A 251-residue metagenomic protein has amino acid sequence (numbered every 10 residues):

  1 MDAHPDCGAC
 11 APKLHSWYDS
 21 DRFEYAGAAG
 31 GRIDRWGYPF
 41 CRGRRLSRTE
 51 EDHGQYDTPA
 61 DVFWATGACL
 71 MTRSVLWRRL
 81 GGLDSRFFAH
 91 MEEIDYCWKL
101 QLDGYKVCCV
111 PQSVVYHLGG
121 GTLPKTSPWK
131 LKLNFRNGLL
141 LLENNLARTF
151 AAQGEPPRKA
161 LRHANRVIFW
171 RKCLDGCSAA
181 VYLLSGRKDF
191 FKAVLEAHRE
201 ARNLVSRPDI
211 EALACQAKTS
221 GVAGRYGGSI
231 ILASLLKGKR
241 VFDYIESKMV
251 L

Functional and structural regions predicted by a protein language model:
M1-P39: Conserved donor NDP-sugar-binding/catalytic core segment of glycosyltransferases
C10-P12, G37, R73, W77 (+3 more regions): Generic structural signal for small/hydrophobic residues in well-ordered secondary structure, especially within
P12, G31-V62: Short, flexible, basic/aromatic active-site loop/helix in glycosyltransferases
R45-T49, M71-T72, I94, H163 (+4 more regions): Catalytic-site signature of metal-activated, phosphate-bearing donor transferases, centered on the GT-A/GT-A-like
E50, L76-R79, A147-T149: Short helix-loop capping/hinge motifs at secondary-structure junctions, enriched in acidic/polar residues
Q55-V114: A short, conserved alpha-helix in the catalytic core of glycosyltransferases
D103-I210, G221-V222: Active-site-adjacent helix/loop segment of glycosyltransferases that harbors family-specific signature motifs
V194-L251: Membrane-interface aromatic/basic loop that binds lipid-linked glycans or pyrophosphate carriers, typified by
